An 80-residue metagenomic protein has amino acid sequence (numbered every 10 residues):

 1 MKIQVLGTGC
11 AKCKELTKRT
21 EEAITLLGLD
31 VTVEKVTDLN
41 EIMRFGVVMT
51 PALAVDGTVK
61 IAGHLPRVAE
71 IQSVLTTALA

Functional and structural regions predicted by a protein language model:
M1-R19: Local sequence-structure signature of Cys/Sec-based thiol-disulfide redox active-site neighborhoods
K2-I3, T32-E34, S73-A80: Terminal leader/tail segments of proteins
G9, G46, G57: Conserved functional loop/turn residues at catalytic and ligand-binding sites
K14-T17, V47, L65: Conserved strand-to-helix beginnings and helix N-cap segments that scaffold or border functional pockets
E15, D38-E41, E70: Residue-level recognition of oxygen-bearing side chains
R19-T32: Conserved helix-turn-beta segment immediately C-terminal to the redox Cys motif in thioredoxin-like folds
L29-E41: Thiol-based oxidoreductase modules, predominantly thioredoxin-like and allied folds used for disulfide exchange
T50-A80: C-terminal structural segments of small proteins and small subunits
